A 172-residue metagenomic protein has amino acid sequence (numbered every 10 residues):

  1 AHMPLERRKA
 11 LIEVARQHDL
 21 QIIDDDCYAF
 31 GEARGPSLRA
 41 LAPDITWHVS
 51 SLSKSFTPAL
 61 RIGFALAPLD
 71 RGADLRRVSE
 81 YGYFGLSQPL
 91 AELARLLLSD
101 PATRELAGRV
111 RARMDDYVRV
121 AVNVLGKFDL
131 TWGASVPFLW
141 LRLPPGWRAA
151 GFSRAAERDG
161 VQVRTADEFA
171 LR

Functional and structural regions predicted by a protein language model:
H2-T57: Active-site pre-lysine segment of PLP-dependent enzymes
A40-L75, L86-P89: Active-site PLP attachment segment
P68-L69, S99, R142-P144: Residue-level recognition of strand-loop junctions within catalytic nucleotide-signaling folds
L75-G82, L98-V122, R148: Structural signature of PLP-dependent enzymes
R111-V122, L130-R142: Conserved glycine-rich beta-strand-loop-beta hairpin in the small C-terminal domain of fold type I
R142-R172: Conserved C-terminal alpha-helix-loop-beta "cap" of PLP-dependent enzymes that closes/shapes the active-site mouth
